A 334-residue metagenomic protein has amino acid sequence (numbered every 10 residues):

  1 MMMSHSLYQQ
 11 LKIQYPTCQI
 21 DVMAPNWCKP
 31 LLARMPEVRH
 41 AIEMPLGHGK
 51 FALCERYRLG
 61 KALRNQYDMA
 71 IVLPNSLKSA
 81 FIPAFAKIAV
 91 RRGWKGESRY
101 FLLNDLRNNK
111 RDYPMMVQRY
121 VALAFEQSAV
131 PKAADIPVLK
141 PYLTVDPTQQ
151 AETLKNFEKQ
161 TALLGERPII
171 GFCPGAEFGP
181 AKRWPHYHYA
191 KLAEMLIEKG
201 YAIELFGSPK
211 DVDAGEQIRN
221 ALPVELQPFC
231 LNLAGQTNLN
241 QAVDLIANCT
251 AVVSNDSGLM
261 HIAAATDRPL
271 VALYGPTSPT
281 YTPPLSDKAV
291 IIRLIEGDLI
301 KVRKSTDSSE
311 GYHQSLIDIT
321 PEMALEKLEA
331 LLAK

Functional and structural regions predicted by a protein language model:
M1-K334: Catalytic machinery of carbohydrate-active enzymes, primarily nucleotide-sugar-dependent glycosyltransferases
